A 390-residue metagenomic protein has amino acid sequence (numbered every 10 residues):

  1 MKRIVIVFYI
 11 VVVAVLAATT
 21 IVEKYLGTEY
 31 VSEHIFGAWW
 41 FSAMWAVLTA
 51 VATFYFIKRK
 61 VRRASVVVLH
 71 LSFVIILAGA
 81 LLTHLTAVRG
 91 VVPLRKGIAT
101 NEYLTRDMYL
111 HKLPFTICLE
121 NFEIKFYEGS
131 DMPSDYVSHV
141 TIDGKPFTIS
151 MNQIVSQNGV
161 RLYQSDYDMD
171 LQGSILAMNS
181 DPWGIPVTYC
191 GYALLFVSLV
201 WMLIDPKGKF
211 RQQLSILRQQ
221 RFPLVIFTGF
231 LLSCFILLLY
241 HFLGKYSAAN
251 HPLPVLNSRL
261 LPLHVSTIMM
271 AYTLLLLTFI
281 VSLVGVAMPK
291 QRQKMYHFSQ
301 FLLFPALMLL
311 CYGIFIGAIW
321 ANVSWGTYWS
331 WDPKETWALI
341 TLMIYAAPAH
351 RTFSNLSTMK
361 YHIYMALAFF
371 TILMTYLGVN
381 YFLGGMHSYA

Functional and structural regions predicted by a protein language model:
M1-A390: Solvent-exposed, non-transmembrane regions of integral membrane proteins
